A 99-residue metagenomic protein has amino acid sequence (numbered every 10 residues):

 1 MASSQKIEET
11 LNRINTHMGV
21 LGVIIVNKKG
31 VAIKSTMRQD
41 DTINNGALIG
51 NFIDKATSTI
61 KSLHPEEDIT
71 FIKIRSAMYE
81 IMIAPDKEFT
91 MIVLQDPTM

Functional and structural regions predicted by a protein language model:
M1-M99: Non-catalytic interaction/Regulatory regions outside core domains
